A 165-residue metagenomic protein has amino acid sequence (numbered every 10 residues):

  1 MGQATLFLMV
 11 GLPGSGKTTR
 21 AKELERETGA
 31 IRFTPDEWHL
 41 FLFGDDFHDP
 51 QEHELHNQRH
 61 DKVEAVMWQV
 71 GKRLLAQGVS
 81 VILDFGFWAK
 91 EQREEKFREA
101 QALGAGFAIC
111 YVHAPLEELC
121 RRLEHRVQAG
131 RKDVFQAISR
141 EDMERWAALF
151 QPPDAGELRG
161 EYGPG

Functional and structural regions predicted by a protein language model:
G2-L6, S15, T19, E23 (+3 more regions): Conserved GTP-binding G-domain of TRAFAC-class P-loop NTPases and closely related GTPase folds
Q3-T5, A30, Q77-V79, A105-G106: Short coil/turn segments at beta-strand junctions that form active-site/ligand-binding loops
M9: Hydrophobic anchor at the beta1->P-loop junction of P-loop NTPases
S15, T19-V79, H125: Conserved substrate/cofactor phosphate-moiety recognition/catalytic segment in nucleotide-dependent phosphotransferases
F41, L75, F87-Q128: ATP-dependent NMP and nucleoside kinases share a basic, alpha-helical "lid"
N57-W68, H113, R140-A147: Amphipathic alpha-helical transducer elements in NTP-driven molecular machines
V81-D84, C110-H113, G163: Conserved beta-strand segments of the P-loop GTPase G domain that flank and frequently precede/overlap
